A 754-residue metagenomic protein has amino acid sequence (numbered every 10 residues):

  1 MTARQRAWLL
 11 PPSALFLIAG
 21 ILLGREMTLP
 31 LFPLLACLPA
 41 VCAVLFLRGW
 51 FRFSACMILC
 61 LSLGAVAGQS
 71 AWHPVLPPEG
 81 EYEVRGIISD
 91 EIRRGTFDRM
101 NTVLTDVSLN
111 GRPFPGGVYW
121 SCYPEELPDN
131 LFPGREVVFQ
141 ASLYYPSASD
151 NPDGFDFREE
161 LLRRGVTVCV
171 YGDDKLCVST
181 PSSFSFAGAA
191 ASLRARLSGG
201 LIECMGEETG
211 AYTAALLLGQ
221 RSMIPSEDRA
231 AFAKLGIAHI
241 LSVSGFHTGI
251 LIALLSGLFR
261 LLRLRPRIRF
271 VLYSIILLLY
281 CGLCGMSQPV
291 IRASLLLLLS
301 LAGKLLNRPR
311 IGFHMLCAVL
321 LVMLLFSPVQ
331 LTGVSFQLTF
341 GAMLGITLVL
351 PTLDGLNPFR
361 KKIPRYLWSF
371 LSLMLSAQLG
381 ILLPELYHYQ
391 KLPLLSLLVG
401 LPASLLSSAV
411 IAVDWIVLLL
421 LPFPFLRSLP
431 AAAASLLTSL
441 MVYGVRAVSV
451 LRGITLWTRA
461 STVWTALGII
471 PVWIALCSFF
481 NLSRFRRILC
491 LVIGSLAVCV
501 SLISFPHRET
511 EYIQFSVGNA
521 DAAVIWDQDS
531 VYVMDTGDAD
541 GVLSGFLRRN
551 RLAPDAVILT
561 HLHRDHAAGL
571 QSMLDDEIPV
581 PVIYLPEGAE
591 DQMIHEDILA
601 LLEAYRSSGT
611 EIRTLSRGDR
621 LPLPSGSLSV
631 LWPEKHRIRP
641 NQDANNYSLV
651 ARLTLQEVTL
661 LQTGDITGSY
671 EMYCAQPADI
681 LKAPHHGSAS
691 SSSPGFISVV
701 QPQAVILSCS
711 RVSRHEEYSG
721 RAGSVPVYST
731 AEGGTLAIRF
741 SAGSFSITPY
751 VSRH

Functional and structural regions predicted by a protein language model:
M1-E26, G303, I416-A447: Hydrophobic alpha-helical segments
M1-P77, R292: N-terminal leader/targeting segments
T2-A3, C60-H239, G545, A553 (+3 more regions): Membrane-interface helix/helix-cap signal primarily in integral membrane proteins
W8, P12, F53-S54, V170 (+5 more regions): Hydrophobic alpha-helical transmembrane segments in multi-pass membrane proteins
G20, G86, S335, I381 (+3 more regions): Residue-level signal for inorganic ion chemistry
P30-A40, L338-T339, G400-S404, T462-L467: Alpha-helical transmembrane segments of polytopic membrane proteins
R85, N110, E126-S142, D153 (+5 more regions): Non-globular, low-confidence helical/coil segments that flank catalytic cores
L386-P430: Hydrophobic alpha-helical transmembrane segments of integral membrane proteins
